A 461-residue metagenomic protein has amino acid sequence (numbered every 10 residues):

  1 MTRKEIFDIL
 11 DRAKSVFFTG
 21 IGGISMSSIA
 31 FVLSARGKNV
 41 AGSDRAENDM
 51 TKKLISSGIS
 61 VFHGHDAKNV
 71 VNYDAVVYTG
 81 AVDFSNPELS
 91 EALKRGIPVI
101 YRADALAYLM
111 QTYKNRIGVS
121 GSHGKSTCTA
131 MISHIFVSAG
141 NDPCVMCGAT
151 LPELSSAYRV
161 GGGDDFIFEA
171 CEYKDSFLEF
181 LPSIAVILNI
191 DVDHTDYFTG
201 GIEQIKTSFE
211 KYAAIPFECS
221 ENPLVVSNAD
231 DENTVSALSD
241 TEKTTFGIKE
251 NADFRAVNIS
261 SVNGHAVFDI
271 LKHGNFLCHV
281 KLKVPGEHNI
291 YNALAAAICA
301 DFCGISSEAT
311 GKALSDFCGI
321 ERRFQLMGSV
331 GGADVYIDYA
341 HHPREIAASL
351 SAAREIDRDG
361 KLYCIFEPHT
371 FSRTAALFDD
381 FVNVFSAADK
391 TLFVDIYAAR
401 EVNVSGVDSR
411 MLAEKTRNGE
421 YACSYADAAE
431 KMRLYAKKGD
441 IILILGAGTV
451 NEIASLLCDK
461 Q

Functional and structural regions predicted by a protein language model:
M1-S60, N72, V76, K94-I97 (+5 more regions): ATP-dependent carboxylate-amine ligase
F17-F18, A103-T150: Walker A (P-loop) phosphate-binding motif
F18, Y78, V119-G121, I167 (+1 more regions): Hydrophobic Val/Ile/Leu positions in short beta-strands of Rossmann-like dinucleotide-binding domains
N39-D44, C144-V145, I167, T245: Short beta-strand "acidic-cap" motif of Rossmann-like dinucleotide-binding folds
T51-I55, F62, A67-Y78, D83-Y101 (+7 more regions): Acidic, Mg2+-coordinating active-site environments of NTP-dependent enzymes
A81-D83, G124-K125, E172-D175, D191-D193 (+4 more regions): Short glycine-rich anion-binding loops that position phosphate/pyrophosphate groups of nucleotides and phosphorylated
R159-G162: Conserved motor-coupling elements within RecA-like helicase/translocase cores
D164-Y173, V335-H341: Switch II (G3) loop of P-loop NTPases
